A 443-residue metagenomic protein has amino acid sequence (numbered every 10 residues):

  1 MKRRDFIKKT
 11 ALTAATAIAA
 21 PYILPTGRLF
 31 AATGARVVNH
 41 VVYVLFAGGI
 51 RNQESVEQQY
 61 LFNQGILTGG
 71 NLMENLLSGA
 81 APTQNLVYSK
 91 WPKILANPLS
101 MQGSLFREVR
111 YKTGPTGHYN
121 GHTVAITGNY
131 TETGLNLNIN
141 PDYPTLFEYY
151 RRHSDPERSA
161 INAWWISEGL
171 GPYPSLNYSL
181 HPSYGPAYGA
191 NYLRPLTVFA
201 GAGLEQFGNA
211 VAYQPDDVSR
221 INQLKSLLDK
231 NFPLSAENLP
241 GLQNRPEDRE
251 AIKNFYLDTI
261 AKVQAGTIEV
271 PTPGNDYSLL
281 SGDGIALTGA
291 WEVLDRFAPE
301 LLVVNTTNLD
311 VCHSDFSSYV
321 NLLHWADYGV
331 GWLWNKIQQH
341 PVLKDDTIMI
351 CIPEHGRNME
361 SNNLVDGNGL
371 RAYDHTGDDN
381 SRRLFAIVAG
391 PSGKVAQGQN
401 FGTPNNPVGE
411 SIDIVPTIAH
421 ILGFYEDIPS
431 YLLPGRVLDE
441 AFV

Functional and structural regions predicted by a protein language model:
M1, P21-N52: C-terminal segment of N-terminal export signals and the immediately downstream linker at the start of the mature
R4-R28: N-terminal export signals
V37, E54-G117, W164, Q399-N400: Short, structured active-site-proximal loop/turn typified by the sulfatase FGly-forming signature C/S-X-P-X-R
N52-Q59, N136-N138, P174-S179, S314-S317 (+3 more regions): Short, solvent-exposed loop/turn and secondary-structure capping segments
V124-A298, T307-D310: His/Asp/Glu-rich, glycine-adjacent segments that coordinate divalent cations and/or stabilize oxyanion chemistry on
F147-E148, S154, S392, G402-E440: Non-catalytic, well-ordered alpha-helical segments in soluble enzyme domains
D276-F297, L301-L302, L309-T347, N363-Y373 (+2 more regions): A long, amphipathic alpha-helix that forms part of the scaffold/cap immediately adjacent to metal-dependent active
I352-S392: Histidine-centered active-site microenvironments of extracellular/periplasmic hydrolases and transferases
